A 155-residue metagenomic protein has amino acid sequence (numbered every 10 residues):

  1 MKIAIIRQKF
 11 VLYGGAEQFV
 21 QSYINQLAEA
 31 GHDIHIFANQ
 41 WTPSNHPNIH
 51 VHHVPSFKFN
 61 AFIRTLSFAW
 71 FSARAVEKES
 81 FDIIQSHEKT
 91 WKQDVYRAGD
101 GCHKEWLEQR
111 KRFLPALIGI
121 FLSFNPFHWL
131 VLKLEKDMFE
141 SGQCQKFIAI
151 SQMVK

Functional and structural regions predicted by a protein language model:
M1-I3: Extreme N-terminal starter segment of soluble prokaryotic enzymes
R7-Y13, Q26-I63: N-terminal strand-loop element at the rim of the active site of nucleotide-sugar-dependent glycosyltransferases
G15-S22: Conserved alpha-helical elements of sugar-nucleotide-dependent glycosyltransferases
K58-I84, Q93, H128-D137: An amphipathic, basic-hydrophobic alpha-helix
S86-W91, A98-D100: Short His-centered aromatic/hydrophobic patch
E108-F121: A solvent-exposed, charged loop/short amphipathic helix patch at secondary-structure junctions
I120, F124-I150: Membrane-proximal helix-turn-helix segments that form the acceptor-binding/catalytic region of lipid-linked
M153: Carbohydrate-associated surface elements
